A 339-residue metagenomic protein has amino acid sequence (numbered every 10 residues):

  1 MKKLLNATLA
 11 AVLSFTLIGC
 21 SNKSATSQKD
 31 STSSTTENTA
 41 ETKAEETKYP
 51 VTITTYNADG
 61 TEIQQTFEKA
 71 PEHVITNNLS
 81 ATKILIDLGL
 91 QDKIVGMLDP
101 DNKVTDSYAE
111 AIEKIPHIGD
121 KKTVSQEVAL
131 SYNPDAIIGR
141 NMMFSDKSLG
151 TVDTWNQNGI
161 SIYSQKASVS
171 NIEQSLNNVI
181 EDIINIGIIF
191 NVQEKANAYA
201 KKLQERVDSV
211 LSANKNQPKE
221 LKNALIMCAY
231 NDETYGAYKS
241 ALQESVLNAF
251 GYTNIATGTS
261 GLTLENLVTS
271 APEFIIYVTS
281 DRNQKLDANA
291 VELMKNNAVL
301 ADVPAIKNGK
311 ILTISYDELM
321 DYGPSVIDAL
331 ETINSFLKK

Functional and structural regions predicted by a protein language model:
M1-I18: Sec-dependent bacterial lipoprotein signal peptides
L4, C20-K83, I189-L225, S335-K339: Bacterial Sec-exported substrate-binding components of ABC uptake systems
T66, S125-A136, T263-A271: Short helices/loops that flank or line small-molecule/ion binding pockets
H73-Y132, A136, R140-M142, I255: A short, structured surface patch at a secondary-structure boundary
S80-K83, P100-K103, A136, M142-D146 (+4 more regions): Solvent-exposed loop/turn segments at secondary-structure junctions within structured extracellular/periplasmic domains
P100-V104, Y235-G261: Alpha-helical, coiled-coil/dimerization segments enriched in small aliphatic residues
V104-T105, N141-G150, I160-N185, K219-L242: Extracytoplasmic ligand-binding site segments that recognize negatively charged/polar headgroups
E173-F190, N197, Y277-K339: Structured C-terminal subdomain patch of bacterial secreted/periplasmic proteins
